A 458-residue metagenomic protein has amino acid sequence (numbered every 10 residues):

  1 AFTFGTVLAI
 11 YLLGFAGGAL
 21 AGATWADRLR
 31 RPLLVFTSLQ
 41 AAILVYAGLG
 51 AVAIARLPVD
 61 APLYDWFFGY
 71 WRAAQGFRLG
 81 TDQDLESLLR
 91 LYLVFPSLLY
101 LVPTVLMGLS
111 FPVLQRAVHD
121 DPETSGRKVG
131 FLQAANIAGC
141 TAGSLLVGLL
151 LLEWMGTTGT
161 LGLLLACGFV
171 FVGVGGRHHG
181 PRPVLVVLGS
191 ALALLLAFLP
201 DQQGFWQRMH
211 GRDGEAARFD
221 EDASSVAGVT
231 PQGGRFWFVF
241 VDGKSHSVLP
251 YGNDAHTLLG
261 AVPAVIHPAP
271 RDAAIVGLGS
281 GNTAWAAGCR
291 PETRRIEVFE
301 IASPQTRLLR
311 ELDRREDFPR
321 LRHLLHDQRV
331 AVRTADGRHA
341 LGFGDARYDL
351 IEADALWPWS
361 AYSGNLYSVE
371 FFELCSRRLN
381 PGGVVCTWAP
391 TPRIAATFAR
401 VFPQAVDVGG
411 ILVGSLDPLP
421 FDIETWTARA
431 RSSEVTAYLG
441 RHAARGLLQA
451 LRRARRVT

Functional and structural regions predicted by a protein language model:
A1-R429: Alpha-helical transmembrane segments of multi-pass membrane proteins
D422-T458: SAM/dcSAM-binding transferase cores
